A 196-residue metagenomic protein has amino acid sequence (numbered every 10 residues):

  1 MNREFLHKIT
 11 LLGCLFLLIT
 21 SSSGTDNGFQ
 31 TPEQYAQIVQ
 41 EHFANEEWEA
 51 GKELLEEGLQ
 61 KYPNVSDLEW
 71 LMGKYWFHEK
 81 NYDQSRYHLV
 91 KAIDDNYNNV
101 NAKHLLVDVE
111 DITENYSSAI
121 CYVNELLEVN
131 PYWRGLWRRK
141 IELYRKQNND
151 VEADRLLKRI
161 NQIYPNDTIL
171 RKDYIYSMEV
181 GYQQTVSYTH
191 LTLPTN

Functional and structural regions predicted by a protein language model:
L59-Q60, V90-D94, E125-E128, N161-Q162: Conserved structural position within tetratricopeptide repeats
Y188-T195: Conserved small/polar residues in nucleotide/adenosyl-binding loops
